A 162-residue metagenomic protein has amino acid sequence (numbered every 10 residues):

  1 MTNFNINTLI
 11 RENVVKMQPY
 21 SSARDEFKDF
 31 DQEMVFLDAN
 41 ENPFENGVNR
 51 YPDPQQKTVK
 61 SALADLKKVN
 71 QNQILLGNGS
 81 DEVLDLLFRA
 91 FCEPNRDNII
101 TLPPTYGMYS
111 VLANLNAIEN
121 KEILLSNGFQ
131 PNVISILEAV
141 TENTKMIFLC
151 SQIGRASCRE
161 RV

Functional and structural regions predicted by a protein language model:
M1-L66, L149: N-terminal "arm"/small-domain region of PLP-dependent enzymes with the aminotransferase-like
E26, L86-L87, S135-A139: CheY-like receiver
V35, D97, K145: Conserved acidic residues
D38-A39, N120-I123, M146-Q152: Short beta-strands and strand-loop turn motifs
N40-P43, S80, Y106, Q152-R155: Short glycine-rich anion-binding loops that position phosphate/pyrophosphate groups of nucleotides and phosphorylated
K60-N98, N116: Phosphate-binding glycine-rich loop
A90-L112, S126: Conserved PLP-anchoring active-site segment centered on the Schiff-base-forming lysine
N127-R161: Active-site phosphate-binding strand-loop segment of PLP-dependent enzymes
